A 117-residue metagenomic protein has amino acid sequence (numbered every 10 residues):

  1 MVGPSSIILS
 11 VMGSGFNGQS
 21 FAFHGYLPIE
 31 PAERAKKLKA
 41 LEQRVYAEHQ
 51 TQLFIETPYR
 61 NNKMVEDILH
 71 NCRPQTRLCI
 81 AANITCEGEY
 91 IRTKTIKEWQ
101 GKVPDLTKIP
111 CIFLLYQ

Functional and structural regions predicted by a protein language model:
M1-R44: Class I SAM-dependent methyltransferase SAM-binding "motif I" and its flanking Rossmann-like core
Y46-Q117: A contiguous loop/helix-start segment that scaffolds small-molecule binding in enzyme catalytic cores
